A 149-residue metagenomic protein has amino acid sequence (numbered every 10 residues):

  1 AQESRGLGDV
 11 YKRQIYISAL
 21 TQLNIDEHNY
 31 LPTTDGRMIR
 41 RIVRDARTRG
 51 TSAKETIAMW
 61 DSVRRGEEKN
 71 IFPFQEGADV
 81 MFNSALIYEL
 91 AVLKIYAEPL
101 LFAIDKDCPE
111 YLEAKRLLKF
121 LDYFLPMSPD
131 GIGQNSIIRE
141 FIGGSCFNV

Functional and structural regions predicted by a protein language model:
A1-Y11: Single conserved hydrophobic/aromatic residue that forms the stacking wall/gate of nucleotide- or nucleobase-binding
G8, Q14-V149: C-terminal accessory "lid"/substrate-recognition subdomains
